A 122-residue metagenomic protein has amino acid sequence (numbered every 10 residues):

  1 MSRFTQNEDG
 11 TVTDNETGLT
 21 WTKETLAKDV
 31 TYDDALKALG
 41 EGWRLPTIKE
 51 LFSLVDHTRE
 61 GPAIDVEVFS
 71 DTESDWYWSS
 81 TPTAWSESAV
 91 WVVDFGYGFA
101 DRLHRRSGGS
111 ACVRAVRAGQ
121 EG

Functional and structural regions predicted by a protein language model:
M1-T13: Short acidic, Pro/Gly- and aromatic-enriched capping/linker segments at domain boundaries
E8, T17, E73-S79, S107-C112: Residues that flank catalytic or metal-binding motifs in active/ligand-binding sites
G10-L51, V55-H57, C112-R114, A118-G119: Short aromatic-cysteine micro-motif
L36-G42, I48-Y97, D101-H104: An exposed tryptophan-centered "aromatic clamp" motif
G96-G122: Disulfide-stabilized, aromatic/cysteine-rich ligand-recognition loop
